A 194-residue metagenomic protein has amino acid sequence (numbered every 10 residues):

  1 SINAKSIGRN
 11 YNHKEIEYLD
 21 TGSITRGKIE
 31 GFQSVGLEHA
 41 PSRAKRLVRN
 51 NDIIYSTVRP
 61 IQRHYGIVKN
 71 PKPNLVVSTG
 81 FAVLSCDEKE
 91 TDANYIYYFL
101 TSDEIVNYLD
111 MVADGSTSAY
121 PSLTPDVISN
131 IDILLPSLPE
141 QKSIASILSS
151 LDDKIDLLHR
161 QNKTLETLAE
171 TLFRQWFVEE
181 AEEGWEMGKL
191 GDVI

Functional and structural regions predicted by a protein language model:
S1-I53, V68, G191-I194: Sequence-specific dsDNA recognition surfaces
S1-N10, N130, L134-I194: Non-catalytic DNA-recognition/assembly elements of restriction-modification systems
T21, C86, I133-L135: Hydrophobic residues in beta-strands and at strand termini
A44-I105, S118, T124-P125: A short beta-sheet element
S56, A82, Y97-T101, D110 (+3 more regions): Generic alpha-helical structural context detector
L75-G80, S116-A145: A short glycine-rich beta-alpha junction/loop motif
T101, V106, M111, D132-L134: Well-ordered mid-protein domain cores that form the structural environment of catalytic cofactors
